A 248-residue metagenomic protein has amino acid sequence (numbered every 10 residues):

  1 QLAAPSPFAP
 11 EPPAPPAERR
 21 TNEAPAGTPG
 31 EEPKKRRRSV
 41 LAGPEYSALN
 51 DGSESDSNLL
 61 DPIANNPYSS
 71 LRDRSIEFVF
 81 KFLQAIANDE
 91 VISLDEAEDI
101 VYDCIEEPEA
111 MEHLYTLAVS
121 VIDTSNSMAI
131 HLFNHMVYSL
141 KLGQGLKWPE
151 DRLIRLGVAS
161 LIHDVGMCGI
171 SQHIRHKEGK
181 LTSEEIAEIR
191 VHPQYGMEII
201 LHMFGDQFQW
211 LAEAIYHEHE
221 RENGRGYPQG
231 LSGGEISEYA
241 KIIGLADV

Functional and structural regions predicted by a protein language model:
Q1-S127: Non-catalytic interface/linker regions that flank or bridge core catalytic/transmembrane domains
V101-C104, Y115-V119, S139, L156-S160 (+2 more regions): Short alpha-helical scaffolding segments that buttress acidic/His motifs in well-ordered protein cores
S125-L156, Y195, L201, G230-E235: Alpha-helical phosphate/pyrophosphate-handling elements in metalloenzyme active cores
H135, S139, H163, I189: Conserved hydrophobic/aromatic pocket- or pore-lining residues that grip, position, or stack substrates in active sites
Q144-W148, G205-D206, I243-A246: Divalent metal-dependent phosphate-bond-processing catalytic cores, especially two-metal-ion Mg2+/Mn2+ enzymes that act
S160, L201-A240: Histidine/acidic-rich helix-loop-helix segments that form or flank divalent-metal centers in metalloenzyme catalytic
G166-M167: Short active-site segment of divalent metal-dependent hydrolases/proteases that encodes the spacing between
K177-E198, N223-V248: Divalent-cation-assisted or electrostatically stabilized phosphate/pyrophosphate-binding catalytic cores
